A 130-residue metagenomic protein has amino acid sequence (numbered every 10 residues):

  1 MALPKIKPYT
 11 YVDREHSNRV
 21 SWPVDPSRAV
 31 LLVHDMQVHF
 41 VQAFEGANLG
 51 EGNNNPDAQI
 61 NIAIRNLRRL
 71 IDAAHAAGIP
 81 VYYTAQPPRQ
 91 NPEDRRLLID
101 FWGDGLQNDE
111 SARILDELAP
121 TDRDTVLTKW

Functional and structural regions predicted by a protein language model:
M1-R123: Active-site acidic carboxylates
T125-W130: Glycine-rich oxoanion-binding loops at beta->alpha junctions
